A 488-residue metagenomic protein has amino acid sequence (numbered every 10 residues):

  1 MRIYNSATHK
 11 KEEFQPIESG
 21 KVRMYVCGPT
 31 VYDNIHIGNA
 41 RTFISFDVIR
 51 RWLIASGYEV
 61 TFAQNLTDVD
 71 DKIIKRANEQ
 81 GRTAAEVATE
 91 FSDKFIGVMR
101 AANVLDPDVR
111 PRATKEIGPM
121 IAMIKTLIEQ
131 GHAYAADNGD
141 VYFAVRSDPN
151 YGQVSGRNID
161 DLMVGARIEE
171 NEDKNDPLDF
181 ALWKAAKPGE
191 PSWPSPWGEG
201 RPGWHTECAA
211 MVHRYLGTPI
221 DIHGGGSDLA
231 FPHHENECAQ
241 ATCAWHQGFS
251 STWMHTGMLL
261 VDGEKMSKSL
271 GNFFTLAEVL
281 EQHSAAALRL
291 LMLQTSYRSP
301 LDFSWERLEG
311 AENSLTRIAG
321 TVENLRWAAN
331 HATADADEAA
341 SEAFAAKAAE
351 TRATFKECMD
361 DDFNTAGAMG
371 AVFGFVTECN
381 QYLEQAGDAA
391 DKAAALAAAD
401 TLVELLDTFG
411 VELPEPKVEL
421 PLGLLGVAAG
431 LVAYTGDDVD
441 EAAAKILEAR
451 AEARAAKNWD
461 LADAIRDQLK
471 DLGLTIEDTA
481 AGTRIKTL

Functional and structural regions predicted by a protein language model:
M1-Y32, D47, G118-A328: Alpha-helical recognition segments enriched in aromatics with Gly/Pro capping that present substrate-recognition
T8-K11, I17-L105, G482-I485: N-terminal, positively charged nucleic-acid-binding surface of large information/translation enzymes
I54, R100, I128-E129, M254 (+1 more regions): Alpha-helix C-terminal capping/helix-coil junction sites
Y58, H132, L474: Short phosphate-binding/catalytic loops that engage adenosine nucleotides
L66-D71, S92-F95, L105-M120, N138-S147: Short, glycine/charge-rich beta-strand/loop segments that flank catalytic centers and engage negatively charged groups
A77-A84, D108-T114, G198, G226: The substrate-binding groove and active-site-proximal loops of carbohydrate-active enzymes, especially glycoside
D106, A136-N138, D478-G482: Short Gly/Ser/Thr- and Asp/Glu-enriched loop/turn motifs at secondary-structure junctions
T275-L488: Structural preference for alpha-helix termini/caps and helix-kink/transition segments
